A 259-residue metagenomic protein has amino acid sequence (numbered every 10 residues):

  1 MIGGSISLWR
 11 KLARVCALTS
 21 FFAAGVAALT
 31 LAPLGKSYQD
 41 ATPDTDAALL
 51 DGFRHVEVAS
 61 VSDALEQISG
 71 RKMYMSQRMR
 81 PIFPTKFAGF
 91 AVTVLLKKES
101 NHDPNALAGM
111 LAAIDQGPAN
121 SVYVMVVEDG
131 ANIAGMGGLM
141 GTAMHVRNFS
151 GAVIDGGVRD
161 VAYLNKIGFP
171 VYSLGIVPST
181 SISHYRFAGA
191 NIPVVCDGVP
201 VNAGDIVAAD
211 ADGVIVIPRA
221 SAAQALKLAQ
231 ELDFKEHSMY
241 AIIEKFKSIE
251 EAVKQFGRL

Functional and structural regions predicted by a protein language model:
M1-I2, A23, P33: Intrinsically disordered, low-complexity segments enriched in small/polar residues
M1-R10: N-terminal secretory signal peptides that target proteins for export/translocation
V15-A28: Bacterial N-terminal signal peptides
L31-A203, I217-K247, E251-L259: Feature captures the catalytic cores and cofactor-binding loops of soluble hydro-lyases/lyases that act on carboxylate
G204-D205, D210: Conserved PDZ fold ligand-binding element
G213-I215: Channel- or pocket-lining gating/hinge segments that regulate access to a cavity or pore
